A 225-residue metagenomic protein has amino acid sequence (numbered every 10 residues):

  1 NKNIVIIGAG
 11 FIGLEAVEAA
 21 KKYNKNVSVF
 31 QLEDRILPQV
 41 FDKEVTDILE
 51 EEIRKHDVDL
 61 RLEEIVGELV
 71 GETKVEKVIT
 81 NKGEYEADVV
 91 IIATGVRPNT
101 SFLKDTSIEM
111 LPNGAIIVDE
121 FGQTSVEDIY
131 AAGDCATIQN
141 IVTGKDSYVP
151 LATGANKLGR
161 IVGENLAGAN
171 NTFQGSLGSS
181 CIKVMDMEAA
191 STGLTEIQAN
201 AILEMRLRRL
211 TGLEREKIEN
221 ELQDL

Functional and structural regions predicted by a protein language model:
N1, T73-K77, E84-I161: FAD-site-proximal beta/loop scaffold in flavoenzymes
N3-V5, F11-E68, L151-G154, T172-T192: Rossmann-like dinucleotide-binding cores of NAD(P)H-dependent redox enzymes
I6-I7, L62, V118, A131: General beta-strand structural signal in soluble alpha/beta enzymes
I7, Q39, H56, T80 (+4 more regions): Thr-Gly-centered strand-to-loop micro-motif
G8-G13, K82, G133: Conserved phosphate-binding and hydrolysis motifs of nucleotide-dependent enzymes
C135-L194, A199: Mid-to-C-terminal Rossmann-like scaffold of FAD/NAD(P)H-dependent oxidoreductases
E196-L225: C-terminal interaction appendages of subunits in large macromolecular complexes
